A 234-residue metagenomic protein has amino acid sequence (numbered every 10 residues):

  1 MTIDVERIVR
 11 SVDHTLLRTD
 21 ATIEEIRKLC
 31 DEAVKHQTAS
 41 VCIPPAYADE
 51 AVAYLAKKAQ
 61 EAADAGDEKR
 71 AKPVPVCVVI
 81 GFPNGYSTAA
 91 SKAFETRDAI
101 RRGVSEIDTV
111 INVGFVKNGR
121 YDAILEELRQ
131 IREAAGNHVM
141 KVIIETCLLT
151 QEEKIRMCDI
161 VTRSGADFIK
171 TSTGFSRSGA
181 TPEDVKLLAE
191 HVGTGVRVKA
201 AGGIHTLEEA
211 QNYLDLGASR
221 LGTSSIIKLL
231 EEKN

Functional and structural regions predicted by a protein language model:
T2-E6, R10-H36, A48-E50, K72-C77 (+3 more regions): Alpha/beta enzyme core
I43-P44: Replace "coordinates the UDP/GDP/TDP-sugar" with "coordinates nucleotide-activated sugar donors
L55-A59, V192, K233: Active-site catalytic pocket residues across diverse enzymes, especially alpha/beta-hydrolases
K57-K72: Intrinsically disordered, low-complexity terminal tails and inter-domain linkers enriched for S/T/G/P/D/E
G203: Sequence/structural segment immediately N-terminal to covalent heme-attachment motifs in c-type and related
